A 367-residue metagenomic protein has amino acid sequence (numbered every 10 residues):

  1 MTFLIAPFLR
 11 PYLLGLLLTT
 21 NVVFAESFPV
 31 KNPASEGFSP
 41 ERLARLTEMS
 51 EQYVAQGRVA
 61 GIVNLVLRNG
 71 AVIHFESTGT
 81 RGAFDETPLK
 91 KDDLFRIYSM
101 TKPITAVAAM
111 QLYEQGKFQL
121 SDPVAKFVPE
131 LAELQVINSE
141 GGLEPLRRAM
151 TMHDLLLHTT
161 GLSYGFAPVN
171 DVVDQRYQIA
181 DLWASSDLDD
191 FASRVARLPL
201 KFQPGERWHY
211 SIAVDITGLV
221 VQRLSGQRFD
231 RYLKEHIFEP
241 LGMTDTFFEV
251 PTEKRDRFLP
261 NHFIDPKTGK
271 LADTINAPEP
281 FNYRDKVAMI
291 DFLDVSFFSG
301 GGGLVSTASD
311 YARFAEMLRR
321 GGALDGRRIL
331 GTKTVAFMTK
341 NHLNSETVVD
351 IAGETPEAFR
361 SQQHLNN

Functional and structural regions predicted by a protein language model:
M1-L9: N-terminal secretory signal peptides that target proteins for export/translocation
R10-N21: Bacterial N-terminal signal peptides
E26-I97, K117-Q119, E133-S139, M289: Short, conserved catalytic-motif segment at the N-terminal edge
P29, L134-N367: Short, surface-exposed loop or secondary-structure junction motifs that flank catalytic or metal-binding residues
S39, K102, T307: Short, conserved phosphate/pyrophosphate- and ester-handling motifs at nucleotide-, phospho-/glycolipid
A44-E51, N64, G70-V72, D93-V124 (+4 more regions): Active-site SXXK
S77-G79, P123, N276: Short clusters of small/polar residues that mark proteolytic maturation junctions
